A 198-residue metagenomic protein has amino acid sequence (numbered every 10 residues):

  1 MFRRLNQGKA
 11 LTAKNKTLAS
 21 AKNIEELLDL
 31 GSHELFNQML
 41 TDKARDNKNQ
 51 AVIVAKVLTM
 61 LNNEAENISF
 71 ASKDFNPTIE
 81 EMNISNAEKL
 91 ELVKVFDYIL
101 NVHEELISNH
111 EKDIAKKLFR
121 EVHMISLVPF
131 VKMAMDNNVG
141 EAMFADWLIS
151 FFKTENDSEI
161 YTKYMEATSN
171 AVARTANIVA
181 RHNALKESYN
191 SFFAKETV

Functional and structural regions predicted by a protein language model:
M1-T162, E187-T197: Solvent-exposed functional surfaces
T162-V198: Charge-dense, extended regions
